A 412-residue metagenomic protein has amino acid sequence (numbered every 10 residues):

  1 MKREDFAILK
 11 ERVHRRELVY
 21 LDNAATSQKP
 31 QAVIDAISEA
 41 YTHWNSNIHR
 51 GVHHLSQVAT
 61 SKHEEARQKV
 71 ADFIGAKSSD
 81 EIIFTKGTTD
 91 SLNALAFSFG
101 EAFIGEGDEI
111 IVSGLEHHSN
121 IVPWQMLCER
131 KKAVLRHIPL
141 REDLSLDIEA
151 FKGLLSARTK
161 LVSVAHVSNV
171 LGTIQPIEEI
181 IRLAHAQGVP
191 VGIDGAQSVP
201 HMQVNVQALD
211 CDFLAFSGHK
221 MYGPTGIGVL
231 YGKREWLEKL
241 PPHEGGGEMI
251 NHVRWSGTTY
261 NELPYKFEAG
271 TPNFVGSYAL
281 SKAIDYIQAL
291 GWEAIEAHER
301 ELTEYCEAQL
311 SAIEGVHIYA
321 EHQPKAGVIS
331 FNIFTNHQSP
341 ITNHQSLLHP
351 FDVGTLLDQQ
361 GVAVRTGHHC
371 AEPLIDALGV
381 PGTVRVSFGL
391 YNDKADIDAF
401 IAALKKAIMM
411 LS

Functional and structural regions predicted by a protein language model:
M1-S412: Pyridoxal 5′-phosphate
